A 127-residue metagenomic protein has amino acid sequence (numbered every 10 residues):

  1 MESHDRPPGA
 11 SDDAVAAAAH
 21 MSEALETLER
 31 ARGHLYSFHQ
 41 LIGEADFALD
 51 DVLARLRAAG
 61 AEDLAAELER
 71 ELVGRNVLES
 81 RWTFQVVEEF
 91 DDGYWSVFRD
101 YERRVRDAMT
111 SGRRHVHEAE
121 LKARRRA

Functional and structural regions predicted by a protein language model:
M1-R57, E62-A127: C-terminal-biased regions
